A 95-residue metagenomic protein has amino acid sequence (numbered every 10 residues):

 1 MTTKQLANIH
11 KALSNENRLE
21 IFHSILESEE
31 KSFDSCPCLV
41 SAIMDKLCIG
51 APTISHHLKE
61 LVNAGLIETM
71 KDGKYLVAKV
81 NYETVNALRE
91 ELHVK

Functional and structural regions predicted by a protein language model:
M1-K11: Short, Lys/Arg-enriched N-terminal segment that forms or immediately precedes the first helix of a structured domain
K11, N17-I49, D72, L76-T84: N-terminal helix-turn-helix DNA-binding core of bacterial DNA-binding proteins
D45, V62-N63: Alpha-helical residues within the helix-turn-helix
P52: Key DNA-contact positions within bacterial/archaeal DNA-binding proteins
L58-K59: Short, hydrophobic-biased segments on the C-terminal half of alpha helices that form "recognition helices"
V85-E90: Basic, Lys/Arg-enriched C-terminal extension of HTH/homeodomain DNA-binding domains
